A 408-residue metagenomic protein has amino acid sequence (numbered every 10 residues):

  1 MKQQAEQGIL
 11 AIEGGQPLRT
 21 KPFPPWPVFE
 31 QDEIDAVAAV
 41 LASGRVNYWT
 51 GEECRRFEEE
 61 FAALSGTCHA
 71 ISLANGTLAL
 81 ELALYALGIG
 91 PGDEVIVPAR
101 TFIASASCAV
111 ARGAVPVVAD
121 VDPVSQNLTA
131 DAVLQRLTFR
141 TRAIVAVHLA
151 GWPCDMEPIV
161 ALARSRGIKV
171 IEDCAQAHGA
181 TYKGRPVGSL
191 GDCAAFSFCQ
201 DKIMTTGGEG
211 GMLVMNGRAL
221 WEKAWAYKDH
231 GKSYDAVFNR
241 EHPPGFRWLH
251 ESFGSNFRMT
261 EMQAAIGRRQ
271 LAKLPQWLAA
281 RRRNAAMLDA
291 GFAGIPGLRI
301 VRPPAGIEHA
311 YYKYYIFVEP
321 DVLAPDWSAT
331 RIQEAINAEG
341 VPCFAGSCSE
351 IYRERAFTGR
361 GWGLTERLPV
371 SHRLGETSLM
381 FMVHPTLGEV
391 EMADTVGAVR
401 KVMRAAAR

Functional and structural regions predicted by a protein language model:
M1-V46, L249-E251, M382: N-terminal "arm"/small-domain region of PLP-dependent enzymes with the aminotransferase-like
K2, L323-P325, A338, T358-R408: PLP-dependent enzyme catalytic core of the Aspartate aminotransferase-like
S43-E94, C108-R112, V117-D120, R185: Phosphate-binding glycine-rich loop
Y85-C174, T181: PLP-dependent aminotransferase-like
L137, V160-K169, M212-K232, D326-W327 (+1 more regions): Basic phosphate/pyrophosphate-binding loop/patch that engages nucleotide-derived ligands
A177-K183, L190-Y312: Active-site region of PLP-dependent enzymes
K232-P243, M287-F292, R331-R367, R373-L379: Conserved PLP cofactor-binding pocket of PLP-dependent enzymes
